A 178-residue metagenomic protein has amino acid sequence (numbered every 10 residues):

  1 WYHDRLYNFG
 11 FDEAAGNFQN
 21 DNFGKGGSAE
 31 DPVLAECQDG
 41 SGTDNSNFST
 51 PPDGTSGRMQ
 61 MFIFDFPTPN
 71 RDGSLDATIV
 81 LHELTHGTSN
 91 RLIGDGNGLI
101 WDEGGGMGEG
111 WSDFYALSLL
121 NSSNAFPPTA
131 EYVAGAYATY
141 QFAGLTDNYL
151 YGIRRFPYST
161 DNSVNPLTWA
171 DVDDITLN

Functional and structural regions predicted by a protein language model:
W1-N178: Extracellular zinc-dependent metalloprotease catalytic-domain scaffold
